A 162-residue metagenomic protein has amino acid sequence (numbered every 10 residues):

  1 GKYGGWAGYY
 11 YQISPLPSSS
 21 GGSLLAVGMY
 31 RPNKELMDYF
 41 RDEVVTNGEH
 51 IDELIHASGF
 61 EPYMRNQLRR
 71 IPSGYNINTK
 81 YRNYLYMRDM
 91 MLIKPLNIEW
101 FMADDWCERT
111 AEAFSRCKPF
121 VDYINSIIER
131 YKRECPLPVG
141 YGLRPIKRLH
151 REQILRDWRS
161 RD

Functional and structural regions predicted by a protein language model:
G1-T46: Aromatic- and glycine-enriched beta-alpha-beta binding-site module
A7-Y9, S19-L25, S58-F60, Q67 (+1 more regions): Generic structural motif recognizing short loop/turn segments at the entrances and edges of beta-strands
L16-P17, N47-D52, A113-R116: Short, surface-exposed linear patches
L36-N83: Short, internal acidic amphipathic alpha-helical interface segments that mediate docking to partner proteins
Y63-D162: Long, solvent-exposed, polar/charged low-complexity segments
